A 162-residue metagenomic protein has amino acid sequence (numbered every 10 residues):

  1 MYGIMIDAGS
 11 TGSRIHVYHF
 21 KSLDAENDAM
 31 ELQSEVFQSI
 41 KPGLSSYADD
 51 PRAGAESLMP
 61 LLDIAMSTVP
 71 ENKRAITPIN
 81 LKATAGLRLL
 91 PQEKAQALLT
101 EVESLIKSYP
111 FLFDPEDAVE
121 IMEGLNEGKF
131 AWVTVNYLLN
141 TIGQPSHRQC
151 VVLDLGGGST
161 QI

Functional and structural regions predicted by a protein language model:
M1-S10, H16, F20-G157, Q161-I162: Nucleotide/phosphate-binding catalytic cleft detector across ATP-hydrolyzing and phosphate-transferring enzymes
